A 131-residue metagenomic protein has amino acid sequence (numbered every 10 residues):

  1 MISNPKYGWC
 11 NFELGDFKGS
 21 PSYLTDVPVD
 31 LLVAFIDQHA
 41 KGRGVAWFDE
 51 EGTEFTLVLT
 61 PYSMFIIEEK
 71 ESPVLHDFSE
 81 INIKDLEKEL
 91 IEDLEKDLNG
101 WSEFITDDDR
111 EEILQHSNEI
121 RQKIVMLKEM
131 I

Functional and structural regions predicted by a protein language model:
M1-P73, D77: N-terminal low-complexity, intrinsically disordered segments
T56-I131: Long protein-protein interaction modules used by eukaryotic assembly/scaffold proteins
